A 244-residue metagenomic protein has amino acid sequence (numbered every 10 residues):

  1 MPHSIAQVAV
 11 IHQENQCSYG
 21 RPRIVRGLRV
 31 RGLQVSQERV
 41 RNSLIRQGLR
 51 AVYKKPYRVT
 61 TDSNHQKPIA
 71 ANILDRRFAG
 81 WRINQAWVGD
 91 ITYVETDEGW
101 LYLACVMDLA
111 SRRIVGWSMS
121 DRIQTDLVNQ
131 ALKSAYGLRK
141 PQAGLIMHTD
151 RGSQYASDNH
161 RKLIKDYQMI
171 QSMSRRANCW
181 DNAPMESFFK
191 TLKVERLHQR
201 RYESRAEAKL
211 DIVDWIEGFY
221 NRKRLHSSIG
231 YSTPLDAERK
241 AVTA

Functional and structural regions predicted by a protein language model:
M1-A244: Charged DNA-binding/catalytic regions of mobile-element recombinases
